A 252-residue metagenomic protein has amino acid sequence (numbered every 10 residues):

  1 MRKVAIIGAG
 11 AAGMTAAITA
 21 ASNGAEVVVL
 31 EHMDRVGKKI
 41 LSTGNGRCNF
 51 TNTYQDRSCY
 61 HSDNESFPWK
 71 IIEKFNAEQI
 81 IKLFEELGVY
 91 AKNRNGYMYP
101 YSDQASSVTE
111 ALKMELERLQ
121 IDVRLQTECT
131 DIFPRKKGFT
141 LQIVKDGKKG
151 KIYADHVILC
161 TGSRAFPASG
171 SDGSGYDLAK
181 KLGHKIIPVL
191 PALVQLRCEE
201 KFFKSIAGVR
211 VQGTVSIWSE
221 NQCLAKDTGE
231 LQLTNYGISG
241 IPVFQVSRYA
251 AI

Functional and structural regions predicted by a protein language model:
R2-V29: N-terminal Rossmann-like FAD-binding beta1-loop-alpha1 element of flavoenzymes
I6, G10-A11, R35, S163-A165: Residue-level detector of alpha-helix initiation sites
I7, S42, L159-C160: Redox-cofactor binding/interface segments in oxidoreductases and associated redox assembly factors
A21-N45: Glycine-rich FAD pyrophosphate-binding loop
N45-N95: Glycine-rich active-site loop/strand segments that organize a redox cofactor
P68-N76, N95-M114, F166-S171, K201: Short beta-strand to alpha-helix junction loop
E86-M114, R118, K226, I241-F244: Mobile, glycine/GP-rich and aromatic-enriched active-site lid/loop segments adjacent to catalytic centers
M114-I252: Predominantly flavin-linked oxidoreductase catalytic cores and closely associated redox partners
